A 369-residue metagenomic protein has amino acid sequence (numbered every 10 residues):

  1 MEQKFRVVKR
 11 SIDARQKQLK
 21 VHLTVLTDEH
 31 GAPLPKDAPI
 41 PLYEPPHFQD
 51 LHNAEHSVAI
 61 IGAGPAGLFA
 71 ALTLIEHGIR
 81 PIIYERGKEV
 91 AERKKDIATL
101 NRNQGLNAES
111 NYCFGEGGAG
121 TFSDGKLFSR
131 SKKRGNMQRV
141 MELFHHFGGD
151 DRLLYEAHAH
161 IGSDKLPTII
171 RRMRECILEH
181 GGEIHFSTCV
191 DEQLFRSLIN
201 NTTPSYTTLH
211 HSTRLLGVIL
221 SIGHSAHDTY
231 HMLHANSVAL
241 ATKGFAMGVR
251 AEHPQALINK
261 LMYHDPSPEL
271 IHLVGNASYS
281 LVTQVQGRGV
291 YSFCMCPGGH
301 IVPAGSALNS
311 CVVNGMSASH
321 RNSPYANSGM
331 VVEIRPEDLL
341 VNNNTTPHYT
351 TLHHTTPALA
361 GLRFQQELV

Functional and structural regions predicted by a protein language model:
M1-F122, K126-T207, H211-V369: Residues forming the flavin
